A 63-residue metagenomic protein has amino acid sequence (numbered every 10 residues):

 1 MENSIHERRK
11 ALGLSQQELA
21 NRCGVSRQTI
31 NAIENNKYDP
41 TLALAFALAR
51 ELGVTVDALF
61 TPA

Functional and structural regions predicted by a protein language model:
M1-S4, A63: Absolute protein N-terminus
N3-R22: Short basic helix-loop element that most often maps to the first helix and adjoining turn of HTH DNA-binding modules
Q17, Q28, D57: Key DNA-contact positions within bacterial/archaeal DNA-binding proteins
V25-Y38: Recognition helix of helix-turn-helix/homeodomain-like DNA-binding domains that insert into the DNA major groove
A43-A58: DNA major-groove recognition helix of helix-turn-helix/homeodomain DNA-binding modules
